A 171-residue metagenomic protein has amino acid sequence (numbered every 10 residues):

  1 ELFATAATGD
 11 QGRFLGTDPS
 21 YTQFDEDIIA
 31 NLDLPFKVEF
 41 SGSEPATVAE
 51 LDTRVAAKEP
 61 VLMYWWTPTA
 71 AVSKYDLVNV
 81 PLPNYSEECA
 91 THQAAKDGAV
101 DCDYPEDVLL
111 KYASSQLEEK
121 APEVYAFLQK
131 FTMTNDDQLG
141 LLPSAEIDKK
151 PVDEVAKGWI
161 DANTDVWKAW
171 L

Functional and structural regions predicted by a protein language model:
E1-L15: A conserved helix-loop-strand patch within extracytoplasmic ligand-binding domains of the periplasmic binding
L2-T5, D27-K37, A46, R54-P60 (+4 more regions): Metal- and O2-centered redox machinery and metal/ROS homeostasis
A7-G9, A56-A57, S73, D103-P105 (+1 more regions): Extracellular/periplasmic catalytic domains that process cell-envelope and extracellular macromolecules
G12-Q93: Ligand-binding pocket segment of bilobal, Venus flytrap-like solute-binding proteins
A94-L110, A121-E123: Conserved, surface-exposed functional patches that form binding/active-site neighborhoods
E106-K120, L141-S144: A bilobed periplasmic-binding-protein/Venus flytrap-type ligand-binding module shared by bacterial periplasmic
K120-F131: Short amphipathic alpha-helical coupling segments at ligand-binding clamshell hinges and other catalytic/signaling
F131-L171: C-terminal functional modules
